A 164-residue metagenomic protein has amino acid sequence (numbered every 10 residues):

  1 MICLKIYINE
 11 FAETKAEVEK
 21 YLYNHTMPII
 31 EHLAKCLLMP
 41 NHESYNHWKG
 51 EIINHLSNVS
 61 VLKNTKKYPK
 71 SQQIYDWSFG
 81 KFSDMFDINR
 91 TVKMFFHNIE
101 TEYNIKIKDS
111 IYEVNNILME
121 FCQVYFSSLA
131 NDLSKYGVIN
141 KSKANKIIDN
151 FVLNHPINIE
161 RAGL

Functional and structural regions predicted by a protein language model:
M1-P28, L33-L164: Surface/interface-facing alpha-helical segments and adjacent flexible terminal/loop regions used for partner/assembly
